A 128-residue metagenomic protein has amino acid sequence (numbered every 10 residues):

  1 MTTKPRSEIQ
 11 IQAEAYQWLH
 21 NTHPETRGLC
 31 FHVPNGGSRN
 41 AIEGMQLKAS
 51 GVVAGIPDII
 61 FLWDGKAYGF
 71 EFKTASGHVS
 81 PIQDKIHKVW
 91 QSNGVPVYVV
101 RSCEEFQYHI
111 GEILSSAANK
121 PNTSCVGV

Functional and structural regions predicted by a protein language model:
M1-V128: Catalytic phosphate/metal-binding cores of nucleic-acid and nucleotide-processing enzymes, i.e., regions that mediate
